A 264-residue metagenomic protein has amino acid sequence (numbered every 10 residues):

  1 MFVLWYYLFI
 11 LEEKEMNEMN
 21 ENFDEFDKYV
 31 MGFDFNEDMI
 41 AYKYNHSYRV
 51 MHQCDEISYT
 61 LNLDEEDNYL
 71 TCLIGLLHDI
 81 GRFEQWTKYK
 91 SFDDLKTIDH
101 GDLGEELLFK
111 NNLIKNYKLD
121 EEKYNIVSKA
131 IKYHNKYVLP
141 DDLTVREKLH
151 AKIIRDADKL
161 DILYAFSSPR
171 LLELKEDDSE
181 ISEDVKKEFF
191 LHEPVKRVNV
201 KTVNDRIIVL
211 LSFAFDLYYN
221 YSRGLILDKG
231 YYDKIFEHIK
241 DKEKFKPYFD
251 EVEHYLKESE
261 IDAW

Functional and structural regions predicted by a protein language model:
M1-N17, D216: N-terminal amphipathic/basic-hydrophobic helices that include classical n-h-c signal peptides and signal-anchor
Y6, M16-D102, T144: Acidic/His-rich, divalent-metal-binding segments that scaffold phosphate/diphosphate chemistry
M39-Y44, Y48, H52-D64, L77 (+2 more regions): Divalent metal-dependent phosphate-bond-processing catalytic cores, especially two-metal-ion Mg2+/Mn2+ enzymes that act
N62-L73, I114-K132, E147-I153: Acidic/histidine metal-binding catalytic segments
L95-N116, E121-N125: Hydrophobic alpha-helical segments and helix pairs
K110-N116, N135-D142: Short acidic (Asp/Glu) patches
